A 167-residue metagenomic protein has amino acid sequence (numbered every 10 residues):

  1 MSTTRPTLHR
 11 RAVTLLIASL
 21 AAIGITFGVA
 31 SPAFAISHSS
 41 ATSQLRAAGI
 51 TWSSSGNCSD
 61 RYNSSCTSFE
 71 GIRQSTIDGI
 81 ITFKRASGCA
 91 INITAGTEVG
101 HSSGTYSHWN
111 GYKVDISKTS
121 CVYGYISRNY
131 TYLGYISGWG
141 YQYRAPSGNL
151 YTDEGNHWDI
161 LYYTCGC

Functional and structural regions predicted by a protein language model:
M1-A48: N-terminal prepro-regions of secreted/extracellular proteins
V13-L15, G71-I72, I93-G96, I136-Y141: A short linear-motif detector with a strong N-terminal bias
G24, S68-I72, T76-I77, K118 (+1 more regions): Charged, low-complexity, helix/coiled-coil-prone segments
I36-N92: Active-site acidic/histidine clusters and adjacent loop/turn architecture that either coordinate catalytic ions
S55, T94-G96, Y163: Conserved beta-strand termini and adjacent loop/short-helix elements that scaffold enzyme active sites in alpha/beta
I93-T105: Acidic helix-start/capping segments at beta-turn-to-alpha-helix junctions
G104-C167: Catalytic cores and adjacent binding grooves of peptidoglycan-active enzymes
